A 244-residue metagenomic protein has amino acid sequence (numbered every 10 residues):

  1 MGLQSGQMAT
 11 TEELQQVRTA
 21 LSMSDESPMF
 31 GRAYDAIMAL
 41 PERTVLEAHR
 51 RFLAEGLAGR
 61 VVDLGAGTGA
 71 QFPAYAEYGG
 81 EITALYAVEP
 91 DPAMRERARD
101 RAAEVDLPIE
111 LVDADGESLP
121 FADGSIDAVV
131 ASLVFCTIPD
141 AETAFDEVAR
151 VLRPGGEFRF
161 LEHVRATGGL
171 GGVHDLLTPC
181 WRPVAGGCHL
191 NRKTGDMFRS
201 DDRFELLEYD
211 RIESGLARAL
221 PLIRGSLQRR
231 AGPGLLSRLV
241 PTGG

Functional and structural regions predicted by a protein language model:
G2-R32: N-terminal, positively charged/glycine-rich alpha-helical extensions of SAM-dependent methyltransferases
V17, L21, P28, I37-R43 (+1 more regions): C-terminal alpha-helical "lid/dimerization" subdomain adjacent to the S-adenosyl-L-methionine
L40-R60, A70, A74, Y78: Conserved alpha-helix/loop element of class I SAM-dependent methyltransferases that forms part of the SAM/SAH-binding
R60-S118: Class I SAM-dependent methyltransferase SAM/SAH-binding core
E117-V129: A short acidic, Gly/Pro-enriched loop at the edge of an enzyme's catalytic core that lines a small-molecule cofactor
A128-D140: A short SAM/SAH-binding and catalytic strip from SAM-dependent methyltransferases
E142-P154: A short glycine-rich, Lys/Arg-flanked "PGG" loop and its adjoining helix->strand segment in the class I
D202, D210-G244: Core SAM-dependent methyltransferase catalytic element
